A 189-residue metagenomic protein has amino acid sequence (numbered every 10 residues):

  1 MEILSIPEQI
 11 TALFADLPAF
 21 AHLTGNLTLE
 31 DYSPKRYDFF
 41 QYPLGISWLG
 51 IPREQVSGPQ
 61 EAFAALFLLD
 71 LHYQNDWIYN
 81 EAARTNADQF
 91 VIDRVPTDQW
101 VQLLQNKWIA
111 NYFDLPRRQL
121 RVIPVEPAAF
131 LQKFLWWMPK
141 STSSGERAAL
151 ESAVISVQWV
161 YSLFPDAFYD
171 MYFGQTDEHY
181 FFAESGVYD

Functional and structural regions predicted by a protein language model:
M1-A129: N-terminal "domain-start" segment
W136-D189: Acidic, proline/glycine-rich low-complexity IDRs
